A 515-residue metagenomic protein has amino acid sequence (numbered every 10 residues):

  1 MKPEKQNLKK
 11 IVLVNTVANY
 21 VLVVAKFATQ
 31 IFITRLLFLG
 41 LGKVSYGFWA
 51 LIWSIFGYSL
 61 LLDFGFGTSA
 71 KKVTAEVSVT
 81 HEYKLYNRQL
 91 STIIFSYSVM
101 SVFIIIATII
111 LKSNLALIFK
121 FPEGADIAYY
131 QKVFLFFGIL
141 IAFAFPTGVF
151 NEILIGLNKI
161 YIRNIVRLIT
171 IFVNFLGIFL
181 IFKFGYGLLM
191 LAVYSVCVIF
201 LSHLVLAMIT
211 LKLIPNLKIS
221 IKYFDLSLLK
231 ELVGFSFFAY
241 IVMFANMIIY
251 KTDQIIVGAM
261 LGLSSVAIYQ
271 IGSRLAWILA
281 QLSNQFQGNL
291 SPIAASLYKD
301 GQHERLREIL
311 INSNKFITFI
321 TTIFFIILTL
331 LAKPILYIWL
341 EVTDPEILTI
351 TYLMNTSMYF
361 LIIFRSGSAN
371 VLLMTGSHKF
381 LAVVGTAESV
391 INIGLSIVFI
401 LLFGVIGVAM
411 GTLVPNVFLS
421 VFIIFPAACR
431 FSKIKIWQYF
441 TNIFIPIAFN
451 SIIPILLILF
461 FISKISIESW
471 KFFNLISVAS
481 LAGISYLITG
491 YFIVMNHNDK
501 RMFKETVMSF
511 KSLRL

Functional and structural regions predicted by a protein language model:
M1-E4, F431-Y439, I458-L515: Membrane-proximal transmembrane or re-entrant/amphipathic helices at the cytosolic face
M1-V12, A128, L189, L206-Y250 (+5 more regions): Interhelical loop/hinge segments that connect adjacent transmembrane helices in multipass membrane
L8-E76, S96, S101-I109, L140 (+3 more regions): Signature of the first transmembrane helix
L22, K26-Q30, T34, I52-L60 (+14 more regions): Short runs within selected transmembrane alpha-helices of multi-pass transporters and secretion channels
A28-S45, A116-E123, F184, Y240 (+4 more regions): Helix-terminus/linker motif at the lipid-water interface of multi-pass membrane proteins
L37-G57, Q89, L188-V193, S227-F235 (+4 more regions): Interfacial/gating helices of multi-pass transporter permease domains
F64-T80, N151, I155-G156, I214-K218 (+4 more regions): Helix-loop junctions and terminal segments of transmembrane helices in multi-pass membrane transport/translocation
K112-F137, L328-F360, S432, E468-S469: Interfacial segments at transmembrane-helix termini and the short loops linking adjacent helices
